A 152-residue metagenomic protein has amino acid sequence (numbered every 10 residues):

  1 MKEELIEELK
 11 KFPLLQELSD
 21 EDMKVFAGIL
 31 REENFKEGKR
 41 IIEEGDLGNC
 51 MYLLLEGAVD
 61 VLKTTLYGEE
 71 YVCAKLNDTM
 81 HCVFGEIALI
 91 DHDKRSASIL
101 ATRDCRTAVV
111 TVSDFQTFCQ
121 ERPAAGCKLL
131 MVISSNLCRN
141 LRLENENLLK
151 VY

Functional and structural regions predicted by a protein language model:
M1-Y152: Cytosolic regulatory regions built on CNB/CRP/Popeye-like sensor folds
